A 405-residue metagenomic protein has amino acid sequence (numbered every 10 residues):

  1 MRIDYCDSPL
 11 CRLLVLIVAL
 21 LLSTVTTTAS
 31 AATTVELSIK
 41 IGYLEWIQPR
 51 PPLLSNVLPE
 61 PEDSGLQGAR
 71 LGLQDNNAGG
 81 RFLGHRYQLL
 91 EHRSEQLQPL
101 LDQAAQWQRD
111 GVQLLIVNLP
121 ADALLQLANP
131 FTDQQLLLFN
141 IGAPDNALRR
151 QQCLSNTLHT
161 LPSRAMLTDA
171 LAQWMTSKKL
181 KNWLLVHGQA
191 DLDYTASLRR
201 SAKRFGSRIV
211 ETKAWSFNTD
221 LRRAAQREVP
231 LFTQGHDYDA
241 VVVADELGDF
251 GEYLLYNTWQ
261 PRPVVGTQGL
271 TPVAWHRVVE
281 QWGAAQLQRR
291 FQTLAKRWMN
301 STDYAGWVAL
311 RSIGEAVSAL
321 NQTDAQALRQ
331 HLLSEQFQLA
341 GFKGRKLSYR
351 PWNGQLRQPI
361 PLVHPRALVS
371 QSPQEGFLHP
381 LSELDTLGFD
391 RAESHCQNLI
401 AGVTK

Functional and structural regions predicted by a protein language model:
D4, L13-I17, S30-K405: Extracytosolic ligand-binding ectodomains
S23-S30: N-terminal signal peptide c-region/cleavage motif recognized by signal peptidases
